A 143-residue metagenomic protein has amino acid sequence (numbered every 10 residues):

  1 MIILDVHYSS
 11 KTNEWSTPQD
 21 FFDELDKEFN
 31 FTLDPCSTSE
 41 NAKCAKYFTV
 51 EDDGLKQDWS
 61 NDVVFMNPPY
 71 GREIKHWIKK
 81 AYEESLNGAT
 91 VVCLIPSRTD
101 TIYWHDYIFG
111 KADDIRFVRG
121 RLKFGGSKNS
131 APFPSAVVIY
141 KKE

Functional and structural regions predicted by a protein language model:
M1-E143: Class I S-adenosyl-L-methionine-dependent methyltransferase catalytic core
